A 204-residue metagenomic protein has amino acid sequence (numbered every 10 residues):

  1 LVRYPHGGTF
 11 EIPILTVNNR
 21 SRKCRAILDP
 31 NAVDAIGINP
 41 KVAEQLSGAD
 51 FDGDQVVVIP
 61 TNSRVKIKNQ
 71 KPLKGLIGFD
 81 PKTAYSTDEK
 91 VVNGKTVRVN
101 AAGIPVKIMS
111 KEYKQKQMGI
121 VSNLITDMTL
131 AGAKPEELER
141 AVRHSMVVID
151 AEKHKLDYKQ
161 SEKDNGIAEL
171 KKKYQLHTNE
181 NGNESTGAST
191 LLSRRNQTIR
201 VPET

Functional and structural regions predicted by a protein language model:
L1-I59, S63-L76, L191-T204: Core mixed alpha/beta domains of very large multi-subunit molecular machines
G53, S63, N69-T204: C-terminal catalytic or substrate-handling cores of phosphate/nucleotide- and metal-cofactor-dependent proteins acting
